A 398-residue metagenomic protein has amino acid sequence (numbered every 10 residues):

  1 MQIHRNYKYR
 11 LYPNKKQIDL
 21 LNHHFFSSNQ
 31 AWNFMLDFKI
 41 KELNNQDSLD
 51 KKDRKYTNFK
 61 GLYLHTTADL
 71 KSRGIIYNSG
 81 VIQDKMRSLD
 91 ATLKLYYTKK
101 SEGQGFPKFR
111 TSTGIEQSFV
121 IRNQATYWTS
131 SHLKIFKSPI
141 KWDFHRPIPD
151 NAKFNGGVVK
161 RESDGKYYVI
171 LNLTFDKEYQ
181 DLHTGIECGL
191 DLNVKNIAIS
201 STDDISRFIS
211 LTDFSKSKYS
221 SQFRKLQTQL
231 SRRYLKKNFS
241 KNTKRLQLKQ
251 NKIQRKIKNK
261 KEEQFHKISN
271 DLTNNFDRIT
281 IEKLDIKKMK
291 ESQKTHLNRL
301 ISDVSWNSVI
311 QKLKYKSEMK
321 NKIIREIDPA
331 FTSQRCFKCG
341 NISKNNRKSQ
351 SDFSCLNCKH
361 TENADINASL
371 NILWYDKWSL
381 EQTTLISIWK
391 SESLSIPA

Functional and structural regions predicted by a protein language model:
M1-I82: Gly/serine-rich nucleotide phosphate-binding loop at the start of the catalytic core of nucleotide/ADP-ribose-handling
R5, Y167-A398: Positively charged, helix-rich recognition surfaces that bind polyanionic ligands
R10, S118, A125, V158-V159 (+4 more regions): Short, surface-exposed charged micro-motifs
L20, H24, V81-K85, Q264 (+2 more regions): Short amphipathic alpha-helical segments
M35, D84-Y96, I366-D376: Stable alpha-helical structural segments in soluble proteins, enriched in small hydrophobic residues
L36-L43, L93-Q104, F175, K283: Long, hydrophobic, amphipathic alpha-helical segments used as structural scaffolds
D53-S163, D303: Acidic carboxylate diad motif detector
